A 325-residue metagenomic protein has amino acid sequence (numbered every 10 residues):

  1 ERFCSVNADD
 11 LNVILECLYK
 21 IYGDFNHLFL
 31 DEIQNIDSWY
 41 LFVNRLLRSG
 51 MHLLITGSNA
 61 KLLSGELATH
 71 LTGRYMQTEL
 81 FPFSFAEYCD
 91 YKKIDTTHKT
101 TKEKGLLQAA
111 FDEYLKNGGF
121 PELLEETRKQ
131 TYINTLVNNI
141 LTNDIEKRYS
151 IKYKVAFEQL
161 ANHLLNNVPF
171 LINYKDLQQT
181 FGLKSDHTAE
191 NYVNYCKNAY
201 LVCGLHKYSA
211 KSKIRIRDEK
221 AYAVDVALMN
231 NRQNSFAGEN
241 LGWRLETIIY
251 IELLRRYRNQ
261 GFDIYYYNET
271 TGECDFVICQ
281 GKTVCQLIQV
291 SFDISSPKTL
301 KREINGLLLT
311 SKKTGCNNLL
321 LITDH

Functional and structural regions predicted by a protein language model:
E1-N26: Short glycine-rich substrate-engagement loop in P-loop NTPases that contacts/grips substrate
R2-D10, I33-V43, G65-E66: Conserved ATPase-coupling elements of RecA-like P-loop NTPase cores
Y22-W39, N173, L177: Conserved P-loop NTPase "ATPase switch" module shared by AAA+ and STAND
N26-L28, L54, T271, C285-L287 (+1 more regions): Hydrophobic "anchor" residues on beta-strands that sit immediately upstream of conserved functional sites
F29, H52-S58, E79: Structural recognition of the conserved hydrophobic beta-strand(s) that form the central parallel beta-sheet of P-loop
N59-A60, G65-L171, K197: Interdomain motor-coupling "hinge/lid" segment immediately C-terminal to the ATP-binding subdomain of NTP-driven enzymes
E125-V284: Accessory nucleic acid-recognition modules appended to NTPase machines
F292-H325: Catalytic cores of nucleic-acid endonucleases
